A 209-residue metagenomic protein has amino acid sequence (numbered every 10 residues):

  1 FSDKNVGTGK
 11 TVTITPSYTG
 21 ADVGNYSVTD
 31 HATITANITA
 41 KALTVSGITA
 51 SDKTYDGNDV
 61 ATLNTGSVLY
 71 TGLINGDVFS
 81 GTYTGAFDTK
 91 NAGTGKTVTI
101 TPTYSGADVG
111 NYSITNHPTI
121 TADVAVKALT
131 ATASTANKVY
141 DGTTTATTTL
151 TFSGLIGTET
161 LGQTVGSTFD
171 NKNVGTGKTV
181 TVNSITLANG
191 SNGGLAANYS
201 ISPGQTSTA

Functional and structural regions predicted by a protein language model:
F1-A209: Short loop/turn motifs that initiate or flank beta-strands
